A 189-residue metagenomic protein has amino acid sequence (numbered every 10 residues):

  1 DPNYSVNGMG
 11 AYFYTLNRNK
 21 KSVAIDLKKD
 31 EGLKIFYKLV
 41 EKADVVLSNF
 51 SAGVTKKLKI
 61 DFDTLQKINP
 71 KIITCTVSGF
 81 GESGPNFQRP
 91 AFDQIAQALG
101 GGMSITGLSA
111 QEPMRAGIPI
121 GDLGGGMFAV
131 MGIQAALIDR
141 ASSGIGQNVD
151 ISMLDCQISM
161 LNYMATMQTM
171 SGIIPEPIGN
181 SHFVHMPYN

Functional and structural regions predicted by a protein language model:
D1-S142: N-terminal helix-loop segment corresponding to the beta1-alpha1 unit of nucleotide/adenylate-binding folds
D1-S5, D155-M160: Short low-complexity stretches enriched in small and charged residues
Y12, Q147, P187-N189: Residue-level marker for the onset of beta-strands and adjacent loop->beta junctions in well-ordered domains
G79-G81, M153-I158: Glycine-rich beta-alpha junction loops
G126-G146, S159-G172: Oxidoreductase and adenylate-handling cofactor-binding alpha/beta cores
G146-L154: Beta-strand segments within the central parallel beta-sheet cores of soluble alpha/beta enzyme folds
S171-N189: Alpha-helical interface/anchor segments and their boundary "cap" residues
